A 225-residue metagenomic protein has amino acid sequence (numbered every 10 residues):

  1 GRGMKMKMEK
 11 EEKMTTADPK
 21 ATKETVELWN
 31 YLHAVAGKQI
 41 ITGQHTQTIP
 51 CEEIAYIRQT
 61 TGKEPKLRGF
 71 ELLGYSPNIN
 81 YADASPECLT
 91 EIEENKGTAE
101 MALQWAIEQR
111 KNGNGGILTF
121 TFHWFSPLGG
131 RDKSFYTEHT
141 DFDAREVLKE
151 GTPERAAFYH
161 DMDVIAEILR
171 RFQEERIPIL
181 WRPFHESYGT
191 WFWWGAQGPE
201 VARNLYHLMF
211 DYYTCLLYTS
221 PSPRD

Functional and structural regions predicted by a protein language model:
K7-K66: N-terminal module-boundary/linker segments of secreted carbohydrate-active enzymes
I41-G43, K66-E71, I117-T121, I179-P183: Structural recognition of the beta-strand scaffold that forms the well-ordered cores of secreted hydrolase catalytic
P50-I57, E100, V164-I168, R224: Alpha-helical scaffolding within the catalytic cores of extracellular/periplasmic polymer-degrading hydrolases
E53-P77, G113-I117: Catalytic domains of carbohydrate-active enzymes, especially glycoside hydrolases
L73, E174, T214-C215: Sec-exported extracytoplasmic/periplasmic mature domains
C88-I177, P183, S187-L205: Substrate-binding cleft of extracellular glycoside hydrolase catalytic domains
N204-Y213: Active-site neighborhood of glycoside hydrolase catalytic domains
Y218-D225: Conserved small/polar residues in nucleotide/adenosyl-binding loops
